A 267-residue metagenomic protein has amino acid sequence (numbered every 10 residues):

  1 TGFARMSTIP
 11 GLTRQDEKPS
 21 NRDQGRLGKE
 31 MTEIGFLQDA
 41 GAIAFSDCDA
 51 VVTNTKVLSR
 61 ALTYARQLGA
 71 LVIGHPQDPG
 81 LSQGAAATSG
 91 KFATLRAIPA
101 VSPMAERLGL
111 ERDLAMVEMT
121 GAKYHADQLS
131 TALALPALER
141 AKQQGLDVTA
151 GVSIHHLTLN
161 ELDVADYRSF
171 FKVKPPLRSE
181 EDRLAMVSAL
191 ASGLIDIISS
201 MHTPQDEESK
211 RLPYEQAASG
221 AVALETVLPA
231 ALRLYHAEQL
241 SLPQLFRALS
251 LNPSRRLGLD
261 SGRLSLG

Functional and structural regions predicted by a protein language model:
T1: Metal-associated gating/positioning segment near the N- to mid-region
M6: Electrostatic, structured charged patches in enzyme active sites and in nucleic-acid/phosphate-binding
P10-E17, D23-L27: Active-site beta->alpha loop and helix N-cap motifs at the rims of alpha/beta catalytic domains
Q15, H155, L224-V227: Short, electropositive, low-hydrophobicity segments enriched in small/polar residues
K18, Q83, P136, E208-S209: Short glycine-/acidic-enriched loop or helix-start segments at secondary-structure transitions that form or flank
K29-I198: Histidine/acidic residue-rich metal-binding segments in metalloenzymes
L95-K123, S192, I197, T203-G267: His/Asp/Glu-enriched, well-ordered alpha-helical/loop segment that forms or immediately abuts the divalent-metal
